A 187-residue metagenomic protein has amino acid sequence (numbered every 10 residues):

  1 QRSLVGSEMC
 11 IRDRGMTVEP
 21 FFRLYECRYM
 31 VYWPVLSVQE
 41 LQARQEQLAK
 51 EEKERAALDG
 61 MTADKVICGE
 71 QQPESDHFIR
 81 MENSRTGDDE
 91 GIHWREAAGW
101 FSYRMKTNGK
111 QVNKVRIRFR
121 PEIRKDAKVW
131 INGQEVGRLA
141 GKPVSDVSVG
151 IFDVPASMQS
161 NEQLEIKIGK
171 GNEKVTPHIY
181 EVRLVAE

Functional and structural regions predicted by a protein language model:
Q1-G6, C10-I11: Single conserved hydrophobic/aromatic residue that forms the stacking wall/gate of nucleotide- or nucleobase-binding
G6, V38, G60-A63, G141 (+2 more regions): Generic detector of low-complexity/intrinsically disordered segments and short hydrophobic N-terminal stretches
T17-R44, E181-L184: A recurrent domain-boundary module in secreted/ectodomain proteins
V31-V35, I117, I168: Short, hydrophobic/aromatic-enriched beta-strand segments in well-ordered soluble domains
W33-S84: Extracellular carbohydrate-recognition regions
A43-R44, N83-V112, R118-E187: Beta-strand-rich ligand-recognition modules
